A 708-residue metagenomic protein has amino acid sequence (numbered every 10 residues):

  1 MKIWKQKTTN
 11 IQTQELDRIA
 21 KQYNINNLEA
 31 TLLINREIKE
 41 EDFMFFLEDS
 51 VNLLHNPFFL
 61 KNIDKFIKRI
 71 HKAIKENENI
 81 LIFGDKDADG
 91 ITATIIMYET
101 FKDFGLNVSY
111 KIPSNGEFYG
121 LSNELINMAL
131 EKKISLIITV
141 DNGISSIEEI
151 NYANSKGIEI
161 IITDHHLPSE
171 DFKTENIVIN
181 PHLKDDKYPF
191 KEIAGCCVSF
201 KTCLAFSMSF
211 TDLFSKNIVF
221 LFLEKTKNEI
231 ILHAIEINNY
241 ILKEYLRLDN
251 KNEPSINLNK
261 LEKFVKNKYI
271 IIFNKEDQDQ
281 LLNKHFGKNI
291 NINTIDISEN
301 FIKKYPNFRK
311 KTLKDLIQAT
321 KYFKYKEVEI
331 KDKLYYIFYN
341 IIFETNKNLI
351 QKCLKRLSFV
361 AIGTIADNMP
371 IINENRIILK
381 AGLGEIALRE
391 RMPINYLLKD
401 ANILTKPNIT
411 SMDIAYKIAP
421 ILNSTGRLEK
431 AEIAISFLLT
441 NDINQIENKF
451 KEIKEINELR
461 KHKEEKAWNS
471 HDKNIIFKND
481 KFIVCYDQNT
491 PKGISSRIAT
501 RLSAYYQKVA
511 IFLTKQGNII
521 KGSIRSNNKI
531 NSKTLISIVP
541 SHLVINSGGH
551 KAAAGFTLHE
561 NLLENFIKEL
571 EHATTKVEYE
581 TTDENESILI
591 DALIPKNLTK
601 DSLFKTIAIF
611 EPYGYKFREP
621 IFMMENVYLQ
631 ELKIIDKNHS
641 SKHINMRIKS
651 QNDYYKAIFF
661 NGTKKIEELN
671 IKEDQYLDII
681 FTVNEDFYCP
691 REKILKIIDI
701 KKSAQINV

Functional and structural regions predicted by a protein language model:
K2, T8-L136, K156, S207-I218 (+7 more regions): Hydrophobic helix-and-loop "lid/oligomerization" segment in the mid-to-C-terminal part of catalytic domains
D85-K86, P113-G116, N142-G143, H165-P168 (+6 more regions): Short, ordered loop/turn segments at secondary-structure junctions
N176-L183, N291-A319: Short alpha-helix plus adjacent loop in nuclease-associated cores
G195-A205, L282, L313-C353, I362 (+2 more regions): Acidic, Mg2+-coordinating catalytic module of metal-dependent nucleases/exonucleases that use a two-metal-ion mechanism
L248-Y305, I330-K331, I337-F338: Conserved DEDDh/DEDDy metal-dependent 3′-5′ exonuclease domain
N368, R391, K576-E667: A contiguous loop/helix-start segment that scaffolds small-molecule binding in enzyme catalytic cores
K664-I680: Short nucleic-acid-contacting surface segments enriched for D/E, G, S/T with interspersed K/R
C689-V708: OB-fold/S1-family single-stranded nucleic acid-binding modules
